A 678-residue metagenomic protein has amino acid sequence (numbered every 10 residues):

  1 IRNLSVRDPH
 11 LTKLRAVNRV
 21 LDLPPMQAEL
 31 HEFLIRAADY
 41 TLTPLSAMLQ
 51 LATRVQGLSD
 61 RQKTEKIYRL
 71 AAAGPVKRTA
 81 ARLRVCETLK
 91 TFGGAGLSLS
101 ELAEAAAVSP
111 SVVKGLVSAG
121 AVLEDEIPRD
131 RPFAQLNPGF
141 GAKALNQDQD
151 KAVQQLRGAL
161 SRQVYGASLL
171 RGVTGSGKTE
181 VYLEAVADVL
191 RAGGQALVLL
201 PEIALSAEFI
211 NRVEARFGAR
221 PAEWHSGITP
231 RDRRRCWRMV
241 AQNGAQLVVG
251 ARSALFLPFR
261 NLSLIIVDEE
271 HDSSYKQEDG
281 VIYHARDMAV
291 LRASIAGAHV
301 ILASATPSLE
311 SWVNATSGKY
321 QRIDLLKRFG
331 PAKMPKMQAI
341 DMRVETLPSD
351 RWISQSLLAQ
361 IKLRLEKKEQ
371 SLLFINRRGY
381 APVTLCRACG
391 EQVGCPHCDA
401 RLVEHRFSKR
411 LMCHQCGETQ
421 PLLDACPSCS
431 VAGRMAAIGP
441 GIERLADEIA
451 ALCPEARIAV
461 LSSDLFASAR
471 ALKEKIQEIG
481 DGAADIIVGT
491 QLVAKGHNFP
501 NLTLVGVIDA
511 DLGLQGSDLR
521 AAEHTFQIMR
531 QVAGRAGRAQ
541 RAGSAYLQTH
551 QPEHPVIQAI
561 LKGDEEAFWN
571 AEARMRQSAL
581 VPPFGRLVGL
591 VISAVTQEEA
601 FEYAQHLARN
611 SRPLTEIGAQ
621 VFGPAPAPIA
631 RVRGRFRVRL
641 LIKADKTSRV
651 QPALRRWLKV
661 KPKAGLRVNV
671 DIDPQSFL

Functional and structural regions predicted by a protein language model:
I1-P25, G96-L99, E104, L411-H414 (+3 more regions): Conserved nucleotide-binding/hydrolysis modules and their immediate coupling elements across P-loop/ASCE NTPase motors
I1-S304, S311, T316-A332, E366 (+5 more regions): Accessory, non-ATPase domains that flank or precede helicase/AAA+ motor cores in DNA-metabolism machines
L11, L23-H31, L42, S46 (+27 more regions): Amphipathic alpha-helical transducer elements in NTP-driven molecular machines
P24-P25, A222-P230, D272-Y283, R343-D350 (+3 more regions): Flexible beta-alpha connector loops of hexameric P-loop NTPases
Q50-K77, Q338, R343, E391-G394 (+3 more regions): Accessory helical-bundle/CTD segments and flexible terminal tails appended to RecA-like ATPase motors
L197, F217-T229, P396-H397, V403 (+3 more regions): Conserved RecA-like helicase motor-core motifs
P230-R231, Q242-A245, D279, H284 (+3 more regions): Cys/His-rich Zn2+-binding cysteine-cluster or related metal-binding knuckle/ribbon modules and their
Q277-R292, G513-A545: Conserved SF2 helicase motif VI
